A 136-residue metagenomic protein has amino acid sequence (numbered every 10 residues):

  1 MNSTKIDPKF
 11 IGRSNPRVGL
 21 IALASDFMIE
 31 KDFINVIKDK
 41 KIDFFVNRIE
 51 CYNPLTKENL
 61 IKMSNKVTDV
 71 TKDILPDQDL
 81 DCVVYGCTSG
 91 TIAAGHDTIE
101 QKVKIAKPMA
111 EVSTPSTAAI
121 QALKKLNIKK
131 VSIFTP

Functional and structural regions predicted by a protein language model:
M1-D69, P136: N-terminal glycine-rich anion-binding loop in soluble enzyme alpha/beta folds
P16-V18, L126-K129: Nucleotide donor/acceptor-binding cores
C51, T88-T91, A119: Short histidine/acidic/glycine/proline-rich micro-motifs that form metal- and phosphate-coordinating active-site loops
V70-L80, A122, N127: Phosphate/pyrophosphate-binding loops at sites that engage ATP/ADP/AMP, CoA/4′-phosphopantetheine, polyphosphate
I74-I92: Short acidic, glycine-rich surface-loop motifs adjacent to enzyme active sites
E100-L123: Short, acidic/small-residue loops that bind anionic groups at enzyme active sites
I128-P136: An alpha-beta-alpha
